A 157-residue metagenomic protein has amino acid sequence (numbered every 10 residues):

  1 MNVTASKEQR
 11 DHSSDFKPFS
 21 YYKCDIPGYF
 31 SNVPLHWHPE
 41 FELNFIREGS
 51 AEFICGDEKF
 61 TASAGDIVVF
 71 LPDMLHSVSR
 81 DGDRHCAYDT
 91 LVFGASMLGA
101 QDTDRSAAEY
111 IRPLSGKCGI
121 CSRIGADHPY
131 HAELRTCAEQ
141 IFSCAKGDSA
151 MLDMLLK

Functional and structural regions predicted by a protein language model:
M1-S63, I67, M74, A108 (+1 more regions): Generic protein-terminus/edge-of-domain signal
N2-F19, L75-F142: A hydrophobic/aromatic-rich effector-binding and dimerization subdomain of bacterial HTH-type transcriptional regulators
H38, L71, A138-Q140: Short alpha-helix boundary/capping motifs
E48, S96, K146: Residue-level marker of positions within ordered structural domains that often coincide with functionally constrained
P129, S143-K157: All-alpha amphipathic helical-bundle segments outside canonical DNA-binding/catalytic cores that form hydrophobic
